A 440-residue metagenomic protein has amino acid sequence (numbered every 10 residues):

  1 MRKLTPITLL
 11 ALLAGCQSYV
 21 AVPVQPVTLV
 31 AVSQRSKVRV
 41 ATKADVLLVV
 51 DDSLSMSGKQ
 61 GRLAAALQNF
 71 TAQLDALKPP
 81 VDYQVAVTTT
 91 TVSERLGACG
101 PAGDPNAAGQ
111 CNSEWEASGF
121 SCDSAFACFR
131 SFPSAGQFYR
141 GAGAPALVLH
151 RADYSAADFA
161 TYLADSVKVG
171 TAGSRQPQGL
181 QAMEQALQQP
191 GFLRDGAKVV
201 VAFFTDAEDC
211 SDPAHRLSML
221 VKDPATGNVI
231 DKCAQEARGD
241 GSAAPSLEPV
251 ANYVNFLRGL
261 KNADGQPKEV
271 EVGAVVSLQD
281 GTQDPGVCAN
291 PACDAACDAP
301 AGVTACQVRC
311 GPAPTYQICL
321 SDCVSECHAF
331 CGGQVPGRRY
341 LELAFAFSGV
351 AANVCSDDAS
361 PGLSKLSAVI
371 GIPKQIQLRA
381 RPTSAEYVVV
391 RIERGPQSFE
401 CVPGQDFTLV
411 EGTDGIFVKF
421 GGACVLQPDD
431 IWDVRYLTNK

Functional and structural regions predicted by a protein language model:
R2-L9, R339: Sec-dependent signal peptide recognition, specifically the positively charged N-region followed immediately by
L9-L10, D206: N-terminal low-hydrophobic presequence detector
L13-G15: C-terminal motif of bacterial Sec signal peptides marking the signal peptidase cleavage site
Q17-P312, Q317-G415, C424-P428, V434-K440: Divalent cation-coordinating acidic motifs and surrounding scaffolds that mediate Ca2+/Mg2+/Mn2+/Zn2+-dependent binding
